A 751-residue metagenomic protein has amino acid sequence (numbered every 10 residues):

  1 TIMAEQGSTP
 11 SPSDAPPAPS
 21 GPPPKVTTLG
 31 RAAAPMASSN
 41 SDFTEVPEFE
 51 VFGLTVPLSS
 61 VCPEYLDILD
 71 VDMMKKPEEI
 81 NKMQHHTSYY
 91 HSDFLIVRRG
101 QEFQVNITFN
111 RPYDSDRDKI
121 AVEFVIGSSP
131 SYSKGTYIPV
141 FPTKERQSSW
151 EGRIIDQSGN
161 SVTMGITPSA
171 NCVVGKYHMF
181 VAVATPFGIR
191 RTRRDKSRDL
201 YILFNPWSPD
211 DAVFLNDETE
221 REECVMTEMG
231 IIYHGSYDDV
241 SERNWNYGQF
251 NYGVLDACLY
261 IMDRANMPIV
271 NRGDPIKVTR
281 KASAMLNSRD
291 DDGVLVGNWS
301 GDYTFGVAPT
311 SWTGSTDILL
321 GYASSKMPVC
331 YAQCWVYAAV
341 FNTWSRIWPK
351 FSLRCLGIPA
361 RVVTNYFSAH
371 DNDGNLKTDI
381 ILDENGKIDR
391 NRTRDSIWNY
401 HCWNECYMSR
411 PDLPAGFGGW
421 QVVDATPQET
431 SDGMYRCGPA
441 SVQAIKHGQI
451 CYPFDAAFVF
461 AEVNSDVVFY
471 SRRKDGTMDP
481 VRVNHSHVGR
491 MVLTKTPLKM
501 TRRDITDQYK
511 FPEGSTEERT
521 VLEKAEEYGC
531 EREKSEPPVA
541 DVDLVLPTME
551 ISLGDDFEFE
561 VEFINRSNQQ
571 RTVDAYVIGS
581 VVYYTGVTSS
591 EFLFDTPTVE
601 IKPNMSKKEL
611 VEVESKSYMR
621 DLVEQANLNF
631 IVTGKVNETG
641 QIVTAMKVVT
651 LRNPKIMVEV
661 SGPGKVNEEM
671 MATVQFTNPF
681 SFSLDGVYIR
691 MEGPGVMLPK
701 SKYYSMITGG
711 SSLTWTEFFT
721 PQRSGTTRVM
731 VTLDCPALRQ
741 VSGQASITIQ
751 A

Functional and structural regions predicted by a protein language model:
Q6-G7, W312-N464: Hydrophobic/aromatic-rich core segments of domains that either
K75-F124, S161-T163, V539, E550-E562 (+3 more regions): Contiguous beta-strand segments within globular domains
D114-I231: Extended acidic/polar, glycine-enriched regions that form or flank non-catalytic beta-rich accessory modules
S115-R117, Q569-V573, S681-G686: Short acidic/proline- and small/hydrophobic-mixed sequence motifs that coincide with surface turns and coil-to-beta
A170-H178, S617-N629, Q722-M730: Short glycine/proline/serine/threonine-rich loop/turn segments at secondary-structure transition edges
S208-G357, R361: Secondary-structure boundary elements
F563-Q569, F676-F680: Asparagine-centered strand-capping/turn motif at beta-strand->loop junctions
S590-R620, L698-Q722: Intrinsically disordered, low-complexity Pro/Gly/Ser/Thr-rich segments with frequent PxxP/GP/PP motifs and embedded
